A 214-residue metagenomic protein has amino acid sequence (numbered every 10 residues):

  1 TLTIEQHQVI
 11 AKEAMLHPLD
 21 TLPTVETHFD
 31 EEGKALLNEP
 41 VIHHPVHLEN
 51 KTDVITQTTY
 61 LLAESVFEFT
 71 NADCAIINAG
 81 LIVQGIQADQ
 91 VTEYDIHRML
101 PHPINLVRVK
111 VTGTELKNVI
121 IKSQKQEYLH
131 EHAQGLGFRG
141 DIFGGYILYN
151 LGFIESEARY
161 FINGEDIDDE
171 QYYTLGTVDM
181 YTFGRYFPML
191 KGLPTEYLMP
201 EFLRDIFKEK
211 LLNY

Functional and structural regions predicted by a protein language model:
T1-L37, E127-Y128: Active-site-adjacent helix-turn-beta-strand microarchitecture at beta-sheet edges that either contains or buttresses
L2, V66, L175: A residue-level signal for conserved active-site and pocket-lining positions in enzyme catalytic cores
V9-P18, V66-C74, S156-R159: Short charge-dense sequence patches
A14, V41-P45, R108-K110: Short amphipathic
P23-V91: Hard-cation-handling environments
L61-A63, A72-D73, L81-Y214: Feature captures C-terminal
